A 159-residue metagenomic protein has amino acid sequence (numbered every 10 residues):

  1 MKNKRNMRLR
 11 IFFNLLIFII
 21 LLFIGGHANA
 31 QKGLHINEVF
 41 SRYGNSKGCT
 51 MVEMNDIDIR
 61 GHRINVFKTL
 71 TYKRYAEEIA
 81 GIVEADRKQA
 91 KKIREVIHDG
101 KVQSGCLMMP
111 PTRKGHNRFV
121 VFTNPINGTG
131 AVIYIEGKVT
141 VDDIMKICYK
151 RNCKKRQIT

Functional and structural regions predicted by a protein language model:
M1-I36: Bacterial Sec-dependent N-terminal signal peptides
A30-A90: N-terminal secretory signal peptides
I36-Y43, Y72-K73, P110, Y149-T159: Terminal interaction module
D56, K101-L107, M145-K146, K155-T159: Low-complexity, flexible helical/coil segments
G61-F67, V102-S104, H116-F119, G128-G130: Short, surface-exposed beta-edge/turn micro-motifs
Y72-N117: Mid-chain, structured segments of secreted extracytoplasmic proteins
M108-V141: A short, solvent-exposed beta-edge/loop patch
T129-T159: C-terminal partner/receptor-binding element of secreted or periplasmic proteins
